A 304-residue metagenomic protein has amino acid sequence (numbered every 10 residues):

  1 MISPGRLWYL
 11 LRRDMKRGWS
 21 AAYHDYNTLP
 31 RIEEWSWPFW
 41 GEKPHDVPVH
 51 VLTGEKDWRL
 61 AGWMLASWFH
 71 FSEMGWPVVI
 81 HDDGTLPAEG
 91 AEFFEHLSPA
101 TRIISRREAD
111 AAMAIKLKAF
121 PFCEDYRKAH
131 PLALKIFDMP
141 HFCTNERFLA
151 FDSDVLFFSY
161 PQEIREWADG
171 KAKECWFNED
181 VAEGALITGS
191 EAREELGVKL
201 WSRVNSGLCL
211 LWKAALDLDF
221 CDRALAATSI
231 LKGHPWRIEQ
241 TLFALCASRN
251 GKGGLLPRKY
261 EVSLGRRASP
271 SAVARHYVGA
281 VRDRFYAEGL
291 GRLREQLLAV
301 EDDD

Functional and structural regions predicted by a protein language model:
M1-P44, Y286-D304: Membrane-proximal basic amphipathic "stem/tether" segments
H45-V51, W68, P77-I80: Hydrophobic targeting segments
D57-S72: Histidine-anchored nucleotide/phosphate-binding helix
P77-G84, F177-N178: Short internal beta-strands
G84-E92, R284: Short, charged/polar "capping" segments at the starts of alpha-helices and the immediately preceding loops
E95-F142: Active-site-proximal specificity loops/subdomain of glycosyltransferases
P131, K135-A182: GT-A fold catalytic core of metal-dependent nucleotide-sugar glycosyltransferases, centered on the diacidic
V181-A182, K199-V281: Catalytic core and acceptor-binding pocket of nucleotide-sugar-dependent glycosyltransferases
